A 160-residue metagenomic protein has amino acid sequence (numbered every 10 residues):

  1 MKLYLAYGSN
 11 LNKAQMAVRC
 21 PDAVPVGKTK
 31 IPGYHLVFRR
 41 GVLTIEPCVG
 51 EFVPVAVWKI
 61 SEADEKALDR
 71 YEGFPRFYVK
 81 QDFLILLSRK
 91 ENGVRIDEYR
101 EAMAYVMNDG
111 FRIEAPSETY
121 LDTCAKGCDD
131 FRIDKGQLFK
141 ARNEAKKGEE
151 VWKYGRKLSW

Functional and structural regions predicted by a protein language model:
M1-W160: Glycine-aromatic micro-motifs
